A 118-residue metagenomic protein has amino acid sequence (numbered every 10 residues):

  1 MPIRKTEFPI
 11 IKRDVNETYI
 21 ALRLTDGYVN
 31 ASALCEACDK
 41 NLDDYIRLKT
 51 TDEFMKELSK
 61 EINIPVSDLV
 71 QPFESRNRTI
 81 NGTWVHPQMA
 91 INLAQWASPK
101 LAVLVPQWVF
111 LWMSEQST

Functional and structural regions predicted by a protein language model:
M1-T118: An anion-engaging/catalytic patch
